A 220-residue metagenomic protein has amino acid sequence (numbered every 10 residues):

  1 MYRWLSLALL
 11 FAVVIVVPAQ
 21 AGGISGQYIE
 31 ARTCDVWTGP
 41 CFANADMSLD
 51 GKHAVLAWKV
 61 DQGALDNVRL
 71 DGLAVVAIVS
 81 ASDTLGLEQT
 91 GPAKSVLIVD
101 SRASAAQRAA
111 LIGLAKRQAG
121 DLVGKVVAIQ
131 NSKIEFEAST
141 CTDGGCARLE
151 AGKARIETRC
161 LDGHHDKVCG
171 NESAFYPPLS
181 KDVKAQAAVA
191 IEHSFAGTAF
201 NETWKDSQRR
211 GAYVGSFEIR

Functional and structural regions predicted by a protein language model:
M1-W4: Positively charged n-region of N-terminal signal peptides that target proteins for export
S6-V16: Bacterial N-terminal signal peptides
V16-G22: Sec/Tat signal peptide C-region and signal peptidase I cleavage site
G22-V99: N-terminal Sec/ER secretory leader and immediately downstream segment of secreted/extracellular precursors
I98-F217: Mature, soluble, non-transmembrane domains
